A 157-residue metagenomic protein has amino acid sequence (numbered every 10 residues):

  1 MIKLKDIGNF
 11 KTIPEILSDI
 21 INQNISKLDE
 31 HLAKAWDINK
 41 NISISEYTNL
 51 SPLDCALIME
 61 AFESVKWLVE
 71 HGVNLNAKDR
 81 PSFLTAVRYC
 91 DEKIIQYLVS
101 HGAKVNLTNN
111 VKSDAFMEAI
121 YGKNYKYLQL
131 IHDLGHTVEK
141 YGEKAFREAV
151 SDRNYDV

Functional and structural regions predicted by a protein language model:
G8-S18, K40-C55, N76-T85, T108-M117 (+1 more regions): Ankyrin-repeat boundary/"N-cap" motif
I16-D19, K27, H31: Charge-rich, solvent-exposed alpha-helical interaction surfaces
S18-Q23, C55-A61, T85-D91, E118-N124 (+1 more regions): Ankyrin repeat A-helix N-terminal signature
K27, E63-S64, K93-I94, K126-Y127 (+1 more regions): Conserved ankyrin/ankyrin-like repeat signature
D29-I38, K66-N74, Q96-K104, Q129-T137: Ankyrin repeat domain, specifically the short helix-to-loop turn at the C-terminus of the second helix of each repeat
N49, E60, W67, E92 (+5 more regions): Aromatic/pi-system hotspot detector in well-structured domains
